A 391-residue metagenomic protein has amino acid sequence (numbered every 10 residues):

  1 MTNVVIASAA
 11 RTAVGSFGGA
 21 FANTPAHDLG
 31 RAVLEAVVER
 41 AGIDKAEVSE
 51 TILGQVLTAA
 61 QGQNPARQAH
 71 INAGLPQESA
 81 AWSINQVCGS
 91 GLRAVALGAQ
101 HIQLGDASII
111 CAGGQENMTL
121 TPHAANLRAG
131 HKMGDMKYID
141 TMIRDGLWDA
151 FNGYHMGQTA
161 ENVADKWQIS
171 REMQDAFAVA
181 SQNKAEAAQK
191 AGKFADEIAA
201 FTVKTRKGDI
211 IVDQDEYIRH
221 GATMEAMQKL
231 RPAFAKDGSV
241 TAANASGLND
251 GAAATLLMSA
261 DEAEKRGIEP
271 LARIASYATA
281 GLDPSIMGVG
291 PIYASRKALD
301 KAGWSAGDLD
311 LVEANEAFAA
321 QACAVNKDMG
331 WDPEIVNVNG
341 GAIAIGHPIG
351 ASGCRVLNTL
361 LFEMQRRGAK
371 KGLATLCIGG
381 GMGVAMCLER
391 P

Functional and structural regions predicted by a protein language model:
M1-Q61, P65-A73, Q77-A80, T159-R171 (+5 more regions): Conserved active-site "lid/cap" helical segment
M1-T24, A36, T223-V289, Y293 (+3 more regions): Condensing-enzyme catalytic core mediating Claisen C-C bond formation in acyl metabolism
A10-T12, A22-T24, R31-A32, R40 (+3 more regions): N-terminal extracellular/periplasmic Venus flytrap/periplasmic-binding protein-like
Q55-I109, I139, F151-H155, G221-G247 (+3 more regions): Conserved catalytic cysteine-centered active-site region of acyl-thioester-dependent Claisen-condensing enzymes
Q86-E116, A164-K193, A254-D261, N326 (+2 more regions): Active-site-proximal alpha-helical scaffold in enzymes
S108-V163: Flexible glycine-/small-residue-enriched beta->alpha junction loops that bind anionic phosphate/pyrophosphate groups
Q158-E161, F194-A199, K204-T205, A275-A344: Active-site pocket-lining segment
